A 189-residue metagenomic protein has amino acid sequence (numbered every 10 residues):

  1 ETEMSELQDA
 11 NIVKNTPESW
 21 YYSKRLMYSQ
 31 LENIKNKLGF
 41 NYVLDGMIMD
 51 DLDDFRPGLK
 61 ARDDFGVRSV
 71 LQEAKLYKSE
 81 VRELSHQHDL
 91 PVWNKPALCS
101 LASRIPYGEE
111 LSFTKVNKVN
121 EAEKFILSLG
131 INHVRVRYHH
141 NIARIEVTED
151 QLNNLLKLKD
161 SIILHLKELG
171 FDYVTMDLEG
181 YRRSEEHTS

Functional and structural regions predicted by a protein language model:
E1-A61, G66-Q87, S128, A143 (+1 more regions): ATP-dependent adenylation/nucleotidyltransferase module used to activate substrates
E1-E3, V136, L178: A structural preference for short, hydrophobic beta-strand core positions in alpha/beta folds
Q72-K78, R82-F125, N132-V134: Mid-to-C-terminal catalytic subdomains of enzymes that bind/position adenosyl phosphate moieties or nucleic-acid
G130-V136, V174-T175: A short linear hydrophobic-aromatic micro-motif
Y138-E149: Short, aliphatic-rich beta-strand segments
Q151-S161: Short, conserved charged micro-motifs
E168-R182: A short amphipathic beta-strand at an alpha->beta junction
E186-S189: Conserved small/polar residues in nucleotide/adenosyl-binding loops
